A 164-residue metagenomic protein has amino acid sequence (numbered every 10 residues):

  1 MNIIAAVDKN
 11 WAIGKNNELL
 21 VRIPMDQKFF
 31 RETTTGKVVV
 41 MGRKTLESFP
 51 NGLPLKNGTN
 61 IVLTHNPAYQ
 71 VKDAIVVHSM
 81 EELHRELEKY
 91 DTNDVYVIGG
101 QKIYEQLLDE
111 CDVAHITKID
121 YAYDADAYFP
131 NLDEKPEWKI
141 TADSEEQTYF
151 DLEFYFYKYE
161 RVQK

Functional and structural regions predicted by a protein language model:
M1-K164: Enzymes that bind and transform nitrogen-containing heteroaromatic metabolites
